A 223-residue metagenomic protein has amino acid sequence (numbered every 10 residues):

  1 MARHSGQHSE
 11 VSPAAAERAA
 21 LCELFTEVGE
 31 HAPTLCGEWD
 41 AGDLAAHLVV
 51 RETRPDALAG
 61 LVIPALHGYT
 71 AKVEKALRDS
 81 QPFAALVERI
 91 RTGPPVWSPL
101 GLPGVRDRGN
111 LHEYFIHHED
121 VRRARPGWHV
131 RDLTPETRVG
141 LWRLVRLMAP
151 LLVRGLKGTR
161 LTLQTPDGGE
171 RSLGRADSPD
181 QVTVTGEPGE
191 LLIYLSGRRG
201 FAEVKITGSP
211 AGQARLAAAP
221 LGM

Functional and structural regions predicted by a protein language model:
A2-E10, E17, E27-H31, R54-Y69 (+2 more regions): Structured surface interface patches that mediate subunit assembly and partner/cofactor docking
A32-G37: Surface-exposed patches in mature extracellular/periplasmic domains of secreted proteins
E38-D43, I63-H67: Acidic helix-start/capping segments at beta-turn-to-alpha-helix junctions
W39-D56: Active-site-proximal cofactor/substrate-binding loop regions of enzyme domains
E74-I90: Acyl-thioester-dependent acyl-group transfer interface
